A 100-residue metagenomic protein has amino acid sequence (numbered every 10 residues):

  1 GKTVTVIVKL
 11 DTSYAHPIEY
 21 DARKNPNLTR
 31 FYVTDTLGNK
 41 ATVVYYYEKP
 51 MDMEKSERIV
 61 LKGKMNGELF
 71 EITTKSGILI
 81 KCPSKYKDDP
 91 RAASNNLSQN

Functional and structural regions predicted by a protein language model:
G1-N100: OB-fold and OB-like single-stranded nucleic-acid-recognition modules and their adjacent interaction interfaces
